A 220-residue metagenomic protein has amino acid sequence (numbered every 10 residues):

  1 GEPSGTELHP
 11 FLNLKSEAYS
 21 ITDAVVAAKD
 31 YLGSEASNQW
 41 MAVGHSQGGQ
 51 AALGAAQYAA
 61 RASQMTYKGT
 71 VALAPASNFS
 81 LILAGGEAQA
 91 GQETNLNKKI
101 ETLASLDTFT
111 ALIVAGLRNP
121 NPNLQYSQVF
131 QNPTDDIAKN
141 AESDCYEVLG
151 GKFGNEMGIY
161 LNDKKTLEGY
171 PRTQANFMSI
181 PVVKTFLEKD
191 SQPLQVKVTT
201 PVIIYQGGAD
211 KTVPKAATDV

Functional and structural regions predicted by a protein language model:
G1-S4: Conserved alpha/beta-hydrolase
L8-S16, V43-Q47: Alpha-helix capping and helix-loop boundary segments enriched in small/acidic/polar residues
F11-L32: Alpha/beta-hydrolase active-site loop
V26-K98: Primarily recognizes the serine-hydrolase "nucleophile elbow" in alpha/beta-hydrolase and SGNH/GDSL folds
A55, T200-V202, P214-V220: Short alpha-helix in the alpha/beta-hydrolase fold that links the catalytic acid
A76-Q195: Accessory cap/linker subdomain of secreted extracellular hydrolases
F79, G208-P214: Acidic catalytic loop of the alpha/beta-hydrolase fold
V198, I203-D210: Short beta-strand/loop motif that positions the catalytic acidic residue of the alpha/beta-hydrolase fold
